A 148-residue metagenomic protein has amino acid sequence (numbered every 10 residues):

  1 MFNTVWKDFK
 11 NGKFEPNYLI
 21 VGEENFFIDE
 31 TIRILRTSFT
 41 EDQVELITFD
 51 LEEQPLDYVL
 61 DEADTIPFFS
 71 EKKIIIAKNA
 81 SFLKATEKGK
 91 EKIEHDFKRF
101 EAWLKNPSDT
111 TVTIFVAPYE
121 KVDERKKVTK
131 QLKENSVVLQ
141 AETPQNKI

Functional and structural regions predicted by a protein language model:
M1-I148: Conserved beta/loop motifs at nucleotide-recognition and modification sites
